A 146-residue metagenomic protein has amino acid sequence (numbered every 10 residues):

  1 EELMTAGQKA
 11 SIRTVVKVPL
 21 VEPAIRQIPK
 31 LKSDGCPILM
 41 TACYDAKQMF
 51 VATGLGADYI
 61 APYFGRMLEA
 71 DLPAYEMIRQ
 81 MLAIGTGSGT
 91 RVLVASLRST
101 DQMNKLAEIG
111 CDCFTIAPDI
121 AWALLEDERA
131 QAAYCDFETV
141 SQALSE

Functional and structural regions predicted by a protein language model:
M4, A10-E22, C36-F50, A61-D71 (+1 more regions): Catalytic beta/alpha-barrel core
T5-K9, A24-I38, A74-L93, C135-E146: Alpha-helix-loop-beta-strand connector modules within alpha/beta enzyme cores
A10-I12, K30-L39, G54-A61, E108-T115: Glycine-enriched alpha-helix->loop->beta-strand junction motifs that scaffold or abut catalytic
Q27, D45-L55, R98-C113: Catalytic cores of alpha/beta
T53-A57, A74-I78, R129-Q131: Short low-complexity, flexible loop/linker segments enriched in glycine and/or proline with clustered acidic
D58-A70, G110-A130: Glycine-rich phosphate-binding active-site loops on the catalytic face of alpha/beta enzymes
G65, A70-I84, L97-K105: Beta-strand/loop-alpha-helix module characteristic of Rossmann-like adenine-cofactor folds
A95-S96, K105-A107, F114-P118, A133-S145: C-terminal active-site rim and adjoining tail of enzyme catalytic domains
